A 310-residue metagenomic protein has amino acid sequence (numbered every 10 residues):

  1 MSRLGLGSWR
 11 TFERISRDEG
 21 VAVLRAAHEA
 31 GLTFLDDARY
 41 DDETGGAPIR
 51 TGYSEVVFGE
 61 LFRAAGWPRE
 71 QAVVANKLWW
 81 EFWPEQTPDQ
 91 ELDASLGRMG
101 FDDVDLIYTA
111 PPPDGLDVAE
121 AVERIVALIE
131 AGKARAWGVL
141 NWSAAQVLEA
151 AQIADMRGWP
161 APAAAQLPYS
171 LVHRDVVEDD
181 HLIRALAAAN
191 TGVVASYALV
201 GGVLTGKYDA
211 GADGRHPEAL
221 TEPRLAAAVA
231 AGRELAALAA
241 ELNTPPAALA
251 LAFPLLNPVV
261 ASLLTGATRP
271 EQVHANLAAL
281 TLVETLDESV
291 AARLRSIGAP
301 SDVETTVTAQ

Functional and structural regions predicted by a protein language model:
M1-A72: N-terminal binding-site loop/beta-alpha segment at the start of enzyme catalytic domains that lines or forms
R3-G5, T33-F34, Q71-K77, D103-I107 (+4 more regions): Structural preference for beta-strand elements that scaffold enzyme active sites
L6, G20, L35, F58 (+9 more regions): Conserved, mostly hydrophobic/aromatic
G7-D18, N76-Q86, G115: Active-site mouth loops of central-metabolism enzymes
I15-A27, P84-M99, V147-Q152: Short, acidic/polar
E29, G59-R69, L96-G100, A127-I129 (+1 more regions): Acidic (Asp/Glu)-rich catalytic clusters
M99-G115: Active-site groove signature of glycoside hydrolases
P112-A299, V307-Q310: Beta/alpha (TIM)-barrel catalytic core signal, keyed to glycine-rich beta->alpha loops juxtaposed to Asp/Glu that bind
